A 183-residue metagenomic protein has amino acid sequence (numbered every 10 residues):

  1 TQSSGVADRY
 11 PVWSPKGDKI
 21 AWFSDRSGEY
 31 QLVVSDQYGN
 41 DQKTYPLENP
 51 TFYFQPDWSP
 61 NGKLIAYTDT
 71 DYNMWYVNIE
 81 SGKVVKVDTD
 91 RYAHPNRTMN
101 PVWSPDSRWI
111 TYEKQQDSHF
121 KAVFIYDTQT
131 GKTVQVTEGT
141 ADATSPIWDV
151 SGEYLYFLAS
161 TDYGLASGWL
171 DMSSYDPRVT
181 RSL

Functional and structural regions predicted by a protein language model:
T1-Q2, R181-L183: Short, intrinsically disordered, charge-balanced linker/junction segments flanking boundaries in proteins
S3-F23, Q42-T68, Y92-E113, F120 (+2 more regions): Conserved beta-propeller blade repeats
G28-V33, N73-W75, H119-V123, T180-S182: Structural motif
D36-N40, I79-G82, D127-G131: Short loop/turn segments that connect beta-strands within beta-propeller blades
Y72-W75, I79-V85, P101-S104, P146-S160 (+1 more regions): Conserved long hydrophobic alpha-helices within structured protein cores
Q115, A159-V179: Short, conserved, GDST-rich strand-edge loop motifs in beta-rich repeat architectures
A122, P146, A166-L170: Short, solvent-exposed loop/turn and secondary-structure capping segments
